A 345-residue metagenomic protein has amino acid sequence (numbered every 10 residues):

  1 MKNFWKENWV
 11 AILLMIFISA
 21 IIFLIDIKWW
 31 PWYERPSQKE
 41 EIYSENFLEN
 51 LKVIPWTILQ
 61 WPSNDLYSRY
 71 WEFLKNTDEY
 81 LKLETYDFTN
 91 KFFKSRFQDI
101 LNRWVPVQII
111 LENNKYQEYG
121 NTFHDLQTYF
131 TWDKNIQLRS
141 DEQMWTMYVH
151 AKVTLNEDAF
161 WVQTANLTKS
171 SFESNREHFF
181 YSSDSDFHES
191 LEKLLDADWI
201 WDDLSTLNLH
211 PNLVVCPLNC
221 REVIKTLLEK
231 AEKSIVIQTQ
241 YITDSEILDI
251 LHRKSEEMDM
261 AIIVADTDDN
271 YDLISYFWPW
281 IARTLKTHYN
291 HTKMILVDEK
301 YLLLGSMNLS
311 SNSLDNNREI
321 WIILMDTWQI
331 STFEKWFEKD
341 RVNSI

Functional and structural regions predicted by a protein language model:
M1-E7: N-terminal Lys/Arg-rich, disordered targeting/topogenic segments
A11-M15, S19, F23-D78, E84-E229 (+3 more regions): HKD-type phospholipase D/PLD-like phosphodiesterase module
E232: Phosphate-coordination loops involved in phosphoryl transfer and adenosine-cofactor binding
T239-I242: Long, repeat-rich segments with strong aromatic
F337: Catalytic beta-strand/loop cores that center a nucleophilic Ser/Cys/Thr and support acyl-enzyme chemistry
D340-I345: Charge-patterned, long linear interaction tracts outside catalytic cores
